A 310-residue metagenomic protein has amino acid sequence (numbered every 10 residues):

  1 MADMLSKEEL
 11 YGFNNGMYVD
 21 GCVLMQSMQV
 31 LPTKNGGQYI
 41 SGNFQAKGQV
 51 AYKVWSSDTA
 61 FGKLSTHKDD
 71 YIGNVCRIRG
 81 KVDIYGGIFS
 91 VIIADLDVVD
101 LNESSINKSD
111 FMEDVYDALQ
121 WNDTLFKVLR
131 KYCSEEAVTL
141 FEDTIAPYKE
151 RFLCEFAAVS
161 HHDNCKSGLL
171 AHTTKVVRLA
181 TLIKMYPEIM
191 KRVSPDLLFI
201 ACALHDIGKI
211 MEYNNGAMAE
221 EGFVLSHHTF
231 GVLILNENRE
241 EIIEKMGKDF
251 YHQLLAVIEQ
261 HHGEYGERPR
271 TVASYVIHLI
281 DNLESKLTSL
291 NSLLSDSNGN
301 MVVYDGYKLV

Functional and structural regions predicted by a protein language model:
M1-D20: OB-fold nucleic-acid-binding modules
M17-G36: Structural detector for short beta-strands of small beta-barrel domains
Y18-D20, D58-R79: Short nucleic-acid-contacting surface segments enriched for D/E, G, S/T with interspersed K/R
Q26-S27, K81-G86: Short, charged beta-turn/beta-strand-edge "cap" motif at the junction between a beta-strand and an adjacent loop
T33-D58: OB-fold (S1/OB) nucleic-acid-binding surfaces
S90-A157: Extended, charge-rich, solvent-exposed interface segments
E135-L182, L204-I210: A short mid-domain helix/strand-loop element embedded in enzyme catalytic domains that forms or borders the active-site
H161-C165, A171-H172, L182-S297: Divalent metal-dependent catalytic cores for phosphoryl transfer on phosphate-bearing substrates
